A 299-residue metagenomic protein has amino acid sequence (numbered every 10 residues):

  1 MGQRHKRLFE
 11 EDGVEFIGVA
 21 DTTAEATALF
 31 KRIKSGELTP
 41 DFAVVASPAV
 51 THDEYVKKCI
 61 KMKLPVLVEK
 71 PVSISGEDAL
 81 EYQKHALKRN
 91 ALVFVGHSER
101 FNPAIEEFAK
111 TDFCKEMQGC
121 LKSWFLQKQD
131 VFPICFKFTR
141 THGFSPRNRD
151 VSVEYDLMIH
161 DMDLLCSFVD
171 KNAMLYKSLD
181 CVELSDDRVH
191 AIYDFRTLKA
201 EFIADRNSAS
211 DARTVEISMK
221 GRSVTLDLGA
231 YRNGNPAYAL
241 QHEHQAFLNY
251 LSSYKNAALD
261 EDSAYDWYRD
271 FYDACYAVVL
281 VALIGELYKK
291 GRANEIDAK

Functional and structural regions predicted by a protein language model:
M1-T27, I33, L248: N-terminal Rossmann-like dinucleotide-binding module
H5, T23-H85, H97, I105: Beta-loop-alpha module in the N-terminal Rossmann-like domain of NAD(P)-dependent dehydrogenases, especially those
I17, D41, I134: Conserved acidic residues
R32, F42-S47, A91, N249-K299: C-terminal helix-rich "cap/oligomerization" subdomain common to oxidoreductases
V50, S73-F144, E295: A contiguous active-site-proximal alpha/beta segment in oxidoreductase catalytic domains
T141-S210, Y272, Y276: Rossmann-like dinucleotide-binding domain that binds NAD(P)(H)
V182-D187, F195-L251, K255-A258, D266-D270: NAD(P)-dinucleotide binding in Rossmann-like oxidoreductases
